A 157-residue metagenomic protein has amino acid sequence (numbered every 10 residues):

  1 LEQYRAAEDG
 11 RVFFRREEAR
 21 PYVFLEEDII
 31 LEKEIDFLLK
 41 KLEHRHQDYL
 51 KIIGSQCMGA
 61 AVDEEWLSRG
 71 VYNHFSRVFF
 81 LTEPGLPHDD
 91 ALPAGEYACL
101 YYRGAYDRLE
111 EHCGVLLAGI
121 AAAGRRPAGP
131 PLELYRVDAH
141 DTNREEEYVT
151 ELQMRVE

Functional and structural regions predicted by a protein language model:
L1-E157: A solvent-exposed interaction/effector surface
